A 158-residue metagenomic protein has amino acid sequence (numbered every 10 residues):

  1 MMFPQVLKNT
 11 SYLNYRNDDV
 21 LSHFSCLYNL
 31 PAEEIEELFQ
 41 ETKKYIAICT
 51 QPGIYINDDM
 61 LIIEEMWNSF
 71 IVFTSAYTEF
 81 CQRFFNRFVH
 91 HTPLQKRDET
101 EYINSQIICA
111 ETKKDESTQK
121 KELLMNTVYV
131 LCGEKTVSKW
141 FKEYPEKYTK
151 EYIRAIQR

Functional and structural regions predicted by a protein language model:
M1-R158: Intrinsically disordered, low-complexity, repeat-rich regions that form long N- or C-terminal tails or large
